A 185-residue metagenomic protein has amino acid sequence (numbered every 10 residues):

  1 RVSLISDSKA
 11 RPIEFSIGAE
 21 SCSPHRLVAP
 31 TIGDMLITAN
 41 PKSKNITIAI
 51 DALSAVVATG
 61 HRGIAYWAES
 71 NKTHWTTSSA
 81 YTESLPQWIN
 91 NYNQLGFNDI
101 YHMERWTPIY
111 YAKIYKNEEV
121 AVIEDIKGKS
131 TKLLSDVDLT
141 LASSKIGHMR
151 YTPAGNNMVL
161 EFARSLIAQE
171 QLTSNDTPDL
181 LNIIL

Functional and structural regions predicted by a protein language model:
R1-T177: His/Asp/Glu-rich, glycine-adjacent segments that coordinate divalent cations and/or stabilize oxyanion chemistry on
I183-I184: Mobile, glycine-rich extracellular loop/lid and propeptide segments that shape or gate substrate/ligand access
